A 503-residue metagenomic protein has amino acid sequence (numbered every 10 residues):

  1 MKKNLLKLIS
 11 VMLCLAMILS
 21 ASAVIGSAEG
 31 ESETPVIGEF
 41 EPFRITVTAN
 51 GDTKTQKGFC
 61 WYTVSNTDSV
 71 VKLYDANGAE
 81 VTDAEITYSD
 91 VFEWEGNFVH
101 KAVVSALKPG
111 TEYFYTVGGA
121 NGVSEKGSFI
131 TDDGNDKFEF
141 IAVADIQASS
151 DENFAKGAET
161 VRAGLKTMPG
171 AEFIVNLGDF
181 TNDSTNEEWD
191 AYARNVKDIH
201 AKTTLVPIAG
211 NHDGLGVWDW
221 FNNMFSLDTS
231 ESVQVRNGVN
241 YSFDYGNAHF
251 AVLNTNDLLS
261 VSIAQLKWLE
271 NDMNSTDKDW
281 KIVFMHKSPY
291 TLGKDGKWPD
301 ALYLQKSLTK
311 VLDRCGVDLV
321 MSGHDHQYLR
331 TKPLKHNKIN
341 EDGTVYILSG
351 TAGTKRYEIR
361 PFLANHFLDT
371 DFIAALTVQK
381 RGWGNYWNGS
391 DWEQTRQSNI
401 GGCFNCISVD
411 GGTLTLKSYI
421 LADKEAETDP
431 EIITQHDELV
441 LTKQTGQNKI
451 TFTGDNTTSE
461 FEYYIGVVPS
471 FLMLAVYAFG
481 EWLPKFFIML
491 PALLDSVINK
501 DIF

Functional and structural regions predicted by a protein language model:
N4-G26: Sec-dependent N-terminal signal peptides of Gram-positive bacterial secreted proteins and lipoproteins
E29-V70, A76-V81, S89-V91, G96-V99 (+8 more regions): Metal-dependent phosphoesterase/phosphodiesterase active-site architecture
F40-R44, G51-G58, T63-T67, E93-E95 (+2 more regions): N-terminal active-site segment of His-dependent metallophosphoesterases
V104-S105: Hydrophobic core positions of the immunoglobulin-like beta-sandwich fold
D145, G178-D179, G210-N211, H286 (+1 more regions): Active-site glycine-centered loops adjacent to acidic/histidine catalytic or metal-binding residues that shape
D151-K156, F180-K197, G214-S226, G293-A301 (+1 more regions): Metal-dependent catalytic neighborhoods of phosphoester/phosphodiester hydrolases
M168, V196-K202, K338-E341: Short, conserved loop/helix-junction motifs that constitute active-site signature segments in enzyme catalytic cores
